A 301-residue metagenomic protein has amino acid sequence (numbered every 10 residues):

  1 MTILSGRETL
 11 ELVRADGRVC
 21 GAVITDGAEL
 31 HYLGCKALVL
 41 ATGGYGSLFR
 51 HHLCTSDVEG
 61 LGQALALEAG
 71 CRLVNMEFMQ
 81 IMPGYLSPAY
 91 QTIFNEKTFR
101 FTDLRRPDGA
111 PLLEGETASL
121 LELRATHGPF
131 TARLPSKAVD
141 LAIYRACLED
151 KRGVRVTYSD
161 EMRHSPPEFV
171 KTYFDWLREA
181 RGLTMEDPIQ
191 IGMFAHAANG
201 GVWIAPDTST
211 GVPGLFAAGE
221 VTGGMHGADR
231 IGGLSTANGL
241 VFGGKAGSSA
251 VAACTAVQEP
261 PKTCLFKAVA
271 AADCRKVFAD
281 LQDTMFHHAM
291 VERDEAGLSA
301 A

Functional and structural regions predicted by a protein language model:
M1-D26, H31-Y32: Feature captures the FAD/FMN-dependent oxidoreductase FAD-binding
I3-G6, L40-A41, L73-F78, E114-G115 (+4 more regions): General beta-strand structural signal in soluble alpha/beta enzymes
A15-V19, R105-L121, A197, W203-A217 (+1 more regions): Glycine- and aromatic-enriched mobile tails/lids
A28-A37, G211-V212: Core beta-strand elements of the Rossmann-like FAD/NAD(P) dinucleotide-binding domain in flavoenzyme oxidoreductases
A37-Q91, G232-S249: Glycine-rich loop(s) and the adjacent beta-strand/alpha-helix scaffold that form part
L65, C71-L183, S249-V251, T255: An anion/pyrophosphate-binding glycine-rich loop and adjacent beta-alpha core in soluble alpha-beta enzymes
K171-L215: FAD/FMN-dependent oxidoreductases across multiple families
